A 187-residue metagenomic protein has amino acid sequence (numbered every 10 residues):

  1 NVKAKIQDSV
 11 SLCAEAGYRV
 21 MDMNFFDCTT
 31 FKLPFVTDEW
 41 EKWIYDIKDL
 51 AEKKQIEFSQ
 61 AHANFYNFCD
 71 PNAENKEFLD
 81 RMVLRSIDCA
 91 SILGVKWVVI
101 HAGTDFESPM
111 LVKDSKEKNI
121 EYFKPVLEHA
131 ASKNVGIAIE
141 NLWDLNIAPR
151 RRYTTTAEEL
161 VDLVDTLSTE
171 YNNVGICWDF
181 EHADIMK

Functional and structural regions predicted by a protein language model:
N1-K96, K113-D114, K124, A131 (+2 more regions): N-terminal pre-domain/capping segments
M21, D114, K124-K187: Acidic/histidine-rich catalytic cores of soluble enzymes
F25-D27, N64-N67, A102-F106, N141-L145 (+1 more regions): Active-site-proximal loop/turn and secondary-structure-junction residues that shape catalytic pockets, frequently
T30, F68-D70, P109, A148-P149 (+1 more regions): Short, function-defining helix-loop hinge/capping sites that tune catalysis or transport
A90-L111, K133-N146: Active-site groove signature of glycoside hydrolases
